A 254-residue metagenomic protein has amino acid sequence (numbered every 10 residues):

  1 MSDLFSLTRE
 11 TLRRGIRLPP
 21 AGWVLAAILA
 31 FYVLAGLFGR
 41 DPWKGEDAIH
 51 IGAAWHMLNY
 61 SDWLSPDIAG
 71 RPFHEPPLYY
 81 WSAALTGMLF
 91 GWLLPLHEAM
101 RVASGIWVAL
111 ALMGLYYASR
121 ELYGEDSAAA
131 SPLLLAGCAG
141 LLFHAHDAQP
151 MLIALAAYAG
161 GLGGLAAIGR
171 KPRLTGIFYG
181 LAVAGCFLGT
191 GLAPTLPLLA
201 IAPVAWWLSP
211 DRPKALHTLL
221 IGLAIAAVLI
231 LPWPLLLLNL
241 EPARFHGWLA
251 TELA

Functional and structural regions predicted by a protein language model:
S2-A254: Membrane-integral, polyisoprenol-dependent glycosyltransferases of the GT-C/oligosaccharyltransferase superfamily
